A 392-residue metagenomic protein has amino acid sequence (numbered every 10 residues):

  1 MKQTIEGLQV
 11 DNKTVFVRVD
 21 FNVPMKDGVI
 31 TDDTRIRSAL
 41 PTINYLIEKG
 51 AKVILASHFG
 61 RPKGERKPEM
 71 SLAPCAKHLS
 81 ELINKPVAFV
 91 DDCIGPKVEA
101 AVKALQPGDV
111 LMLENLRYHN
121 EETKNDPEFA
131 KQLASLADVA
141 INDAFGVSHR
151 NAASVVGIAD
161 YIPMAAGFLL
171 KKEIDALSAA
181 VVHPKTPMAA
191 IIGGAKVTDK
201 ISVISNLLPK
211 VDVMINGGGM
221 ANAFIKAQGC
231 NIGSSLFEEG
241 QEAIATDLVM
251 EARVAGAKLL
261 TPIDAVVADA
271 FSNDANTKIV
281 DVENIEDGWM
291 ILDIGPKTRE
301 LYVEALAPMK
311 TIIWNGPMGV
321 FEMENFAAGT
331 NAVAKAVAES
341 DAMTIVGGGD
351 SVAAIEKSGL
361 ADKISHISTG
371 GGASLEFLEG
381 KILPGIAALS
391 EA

Functional and structural regions predicted by a protein language model:
M1-A392: Active-site loop-to-helix "anion-binding N-cap" substructures in soluble metabolic enzymes
